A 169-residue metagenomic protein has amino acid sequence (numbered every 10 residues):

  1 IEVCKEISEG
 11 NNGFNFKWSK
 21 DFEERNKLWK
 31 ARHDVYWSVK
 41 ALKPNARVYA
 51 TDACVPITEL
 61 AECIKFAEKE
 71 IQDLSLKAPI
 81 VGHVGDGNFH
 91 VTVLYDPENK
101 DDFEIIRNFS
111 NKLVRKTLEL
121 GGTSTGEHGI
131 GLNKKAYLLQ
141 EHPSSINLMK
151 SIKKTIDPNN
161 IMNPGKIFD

Functional and structural regions predicted by a protein language model:
I1-F109, K116, L120: C-terminal substrate-recognition/cap domain of FAD-linked oxidoreductases
K17-R32, S124-Q140, F168: Short proline/glycine- and acidic-rich turn/helix-capping motifs at secondary-structure junctions
E23, V48, T125, N133 (+2 more regions): Residue-level signal for pocket-adjacent positions within structured domains
T51, F89-V93, H128, K134 (+1 more regions): A structural signal for short, well-ordered beta-strand segments
D101-I105, F109, I130, Q140-S144: Short amphipathic alpha-helical interaction segments
N111-L113, I152: Alpha-helix-loop-beta-strand connector modules within alpha/beta enzyme cores
L118-I130, P143, P158-M162: Alpha-helix capping/hinge segments and adjacent helical runs
K134-D169: Activity-critical C-terminal alpha-helical subdomain
